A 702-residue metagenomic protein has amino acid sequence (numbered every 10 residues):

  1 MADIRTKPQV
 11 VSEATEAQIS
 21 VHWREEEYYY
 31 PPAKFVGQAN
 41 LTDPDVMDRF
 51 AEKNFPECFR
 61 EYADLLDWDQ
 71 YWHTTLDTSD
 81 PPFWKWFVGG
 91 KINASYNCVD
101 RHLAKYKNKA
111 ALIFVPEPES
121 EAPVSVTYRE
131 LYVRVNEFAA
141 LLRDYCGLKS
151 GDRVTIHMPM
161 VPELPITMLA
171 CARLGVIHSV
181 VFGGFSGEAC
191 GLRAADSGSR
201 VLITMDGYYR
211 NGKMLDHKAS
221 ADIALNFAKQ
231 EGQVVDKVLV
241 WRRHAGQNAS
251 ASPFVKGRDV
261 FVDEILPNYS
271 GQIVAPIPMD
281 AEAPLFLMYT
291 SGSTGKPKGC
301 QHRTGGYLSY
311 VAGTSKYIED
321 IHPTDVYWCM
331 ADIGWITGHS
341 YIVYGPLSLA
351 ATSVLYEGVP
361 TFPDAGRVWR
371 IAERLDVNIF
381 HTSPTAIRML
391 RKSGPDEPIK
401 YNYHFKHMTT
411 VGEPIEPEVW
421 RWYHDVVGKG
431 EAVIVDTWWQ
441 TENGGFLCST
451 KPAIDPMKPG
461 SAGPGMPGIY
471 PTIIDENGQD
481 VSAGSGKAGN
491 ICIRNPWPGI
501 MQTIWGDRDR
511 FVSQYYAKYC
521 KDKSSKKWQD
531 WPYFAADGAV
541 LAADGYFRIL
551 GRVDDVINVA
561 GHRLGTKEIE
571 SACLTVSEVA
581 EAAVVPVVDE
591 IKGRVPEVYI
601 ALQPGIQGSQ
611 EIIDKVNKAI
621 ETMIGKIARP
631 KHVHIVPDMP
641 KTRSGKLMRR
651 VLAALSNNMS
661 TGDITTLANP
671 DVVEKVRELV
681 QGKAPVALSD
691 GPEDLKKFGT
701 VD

Functional and structural regions predicted by a protein language model:
F50, S95, L112-L169, S186-G191 (+2 more regions): Conserved AMP-binding/adenylate-forming core of the ANL superfamily
N108-A110, V235-G246, P253-Y289, K296 (+2 more regions): Conserved pre-ATP/AMP-binding loop-to-beta segment of ANL
I156, V181-G207, A221, E373 (+10 more regions): AMP-binding/adenylate-forming catalytic core of the ANL superfamily
L169, R173-E264, S383-P384: Structural core segment of the AMP-binding/adenylate-forming
K237-V240, I591, T622-L647, M659-K696: AMP-binding/adenylate-forming catalytic domain of the ANL superfamily
D263, A351, N378-T382, R391-P459 (+2 more regions): Gly/Ser/Thr-rich phosphate-binding loop
G306-V326, I336-N378, K392-P395: Conserved AMP-binding/adenylation subdomain of ANL enzymes
P464-G468, Q479-K523, L564, S660-T661: Conserved ATP/PPi-binding loop(s) of AMP-dependent carboxylate-activating enzymes
